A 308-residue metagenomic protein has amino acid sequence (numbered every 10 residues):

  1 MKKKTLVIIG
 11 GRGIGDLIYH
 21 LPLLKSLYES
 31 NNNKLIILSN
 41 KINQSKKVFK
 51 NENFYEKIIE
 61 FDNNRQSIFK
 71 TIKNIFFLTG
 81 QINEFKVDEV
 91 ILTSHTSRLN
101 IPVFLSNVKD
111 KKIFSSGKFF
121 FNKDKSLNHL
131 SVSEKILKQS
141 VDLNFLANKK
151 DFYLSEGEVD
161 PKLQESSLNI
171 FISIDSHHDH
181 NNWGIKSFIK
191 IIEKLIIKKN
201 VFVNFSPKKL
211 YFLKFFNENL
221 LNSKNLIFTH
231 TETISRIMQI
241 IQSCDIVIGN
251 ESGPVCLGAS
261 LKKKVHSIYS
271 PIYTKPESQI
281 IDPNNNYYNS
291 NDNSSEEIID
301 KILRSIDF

Functional and structural regions predicted by a protein language model:
M1-G13, I172-S173: Nucleotide-activated donor-dependent transferases that construct or modify glycoconjugates
I8, S94, L154-K214, P271-Y273: Active-site donor-nucleotide binding/catalytic segment of nucleotide-sugar enzymes
I9, K34-K70, Y287-N289: Conserved nucleotide-sugar phosphate-binding/catalytic loop shared by glycosyltransferases and other
L17-Y28, I42-K47, N51, I191: Short amphipathic alpha-helix
N51, F114-S115, S126-N128, C256-F308: Nucleotide-sugar donor-binding patch of glycosyltransferase catalytic domains
K57-F152, N169-D175, I272-K275: Conserved nucleotide-diphosphate donor binding/catalytic pocket of glycan-assembly enzymes
Q139, P207-T231, I281-F308: Extended, non-globular alpha-helical segments
I189-H266: Donor-binding and catalytic core of enzymes assembling or modifying cell-surface/extracellular glycoconjugates
